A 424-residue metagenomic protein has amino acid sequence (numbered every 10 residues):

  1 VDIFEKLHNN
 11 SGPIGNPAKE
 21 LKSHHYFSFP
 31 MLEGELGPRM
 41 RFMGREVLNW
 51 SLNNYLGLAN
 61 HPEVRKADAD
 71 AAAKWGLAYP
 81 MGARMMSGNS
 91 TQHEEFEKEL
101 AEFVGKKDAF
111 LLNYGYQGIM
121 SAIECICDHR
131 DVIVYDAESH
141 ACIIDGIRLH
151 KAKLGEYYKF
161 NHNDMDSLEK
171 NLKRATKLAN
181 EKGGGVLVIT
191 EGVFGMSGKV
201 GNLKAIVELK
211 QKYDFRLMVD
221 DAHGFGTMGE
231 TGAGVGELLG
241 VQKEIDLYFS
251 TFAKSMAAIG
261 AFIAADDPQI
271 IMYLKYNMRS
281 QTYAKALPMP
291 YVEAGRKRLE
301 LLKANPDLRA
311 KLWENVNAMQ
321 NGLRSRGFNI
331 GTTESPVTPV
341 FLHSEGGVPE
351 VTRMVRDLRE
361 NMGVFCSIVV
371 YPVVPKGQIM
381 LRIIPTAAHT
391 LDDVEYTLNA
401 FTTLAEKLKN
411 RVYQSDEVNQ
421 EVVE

Functional and structural regions predicted by a protein language model:
I3-Y79, F215: N-terminal "arm"/small-domain region of PLP-dependent enzymes with the aminotransferase-like
S28, L58, A310-A318, R324-M362 (+5 more regions): Conserved PLP-binding catalytic core of the aspartate aminotransferase-like
P62, D70, K74, K98 (+3 more regions): PLP-dependent enzyme catalytic core of the Aspartate aminotransferase-like
K66-Y114: Conserved N-terminal alpha-helix of the aminotransferase class I/II PLP-enzyme fold
I123-A141: Conserved PLP-anchoring active-site segment centered on the Schiff-base-forming lysine
A137-I147, I270: Short, glycine/polar-rich helix-capping loops at beta-to-alpha or helix-loop-helix junctions that flank or form
Y158-V219: Active-site phosphate-binding strand-loop segment of PLP-dependent enzymes
Y213-R216, H223, M228-E334, F341 (+1 more regions): Active-site C-terminal subdomain of aminotransferase-like
